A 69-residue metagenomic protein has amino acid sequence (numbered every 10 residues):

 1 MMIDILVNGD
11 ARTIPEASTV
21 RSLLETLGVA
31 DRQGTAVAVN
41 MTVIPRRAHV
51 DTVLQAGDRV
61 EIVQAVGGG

Functional and structural regions predicted by a protein language model:
M1-G68: Ubiquitin-like/PB1-type beta-grasp interaction modules and other compact soluble beta-rich domains
